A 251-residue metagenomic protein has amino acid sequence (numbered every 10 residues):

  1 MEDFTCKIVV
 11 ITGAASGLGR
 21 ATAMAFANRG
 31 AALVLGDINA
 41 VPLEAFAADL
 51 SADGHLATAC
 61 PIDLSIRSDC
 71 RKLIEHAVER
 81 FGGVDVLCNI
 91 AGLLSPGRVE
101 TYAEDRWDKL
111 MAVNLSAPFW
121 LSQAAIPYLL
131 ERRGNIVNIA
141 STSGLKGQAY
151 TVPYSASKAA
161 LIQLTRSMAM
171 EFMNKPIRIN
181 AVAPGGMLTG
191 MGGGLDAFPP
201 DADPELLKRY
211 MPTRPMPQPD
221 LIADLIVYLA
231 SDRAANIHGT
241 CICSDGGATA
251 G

Functional and structural regions predicted by a protein language model:
R98-V99, A103-D108, L207: Substrate-binding pocket helix/loop in short-chain dehydrogenase/reductase
Y102, G147-S155, S167, L195: Active-site loop-to-helix junction immediately N-terminal to the catalytic Tyr of the SDR YXXXK motif in Rossmann-fold
S122, S157, T165: Active-site helix of classical SDR
P127, M170-N174, A235: Alpha-helical segment proximal to the catalytic Tyr-Lys
S141: Residue(s) in the substrate-gating loop at a strand-loop-helix junction that position the organic substrate next
K146, V227, H238-G251: Short C-terminal tail/terminal secondary-structure segment of NAD(P)H-dependent dehydrogenase/reductase domains
M211-I222: A conserved structural motif in NAD(P)-dependent oxidoreductases
